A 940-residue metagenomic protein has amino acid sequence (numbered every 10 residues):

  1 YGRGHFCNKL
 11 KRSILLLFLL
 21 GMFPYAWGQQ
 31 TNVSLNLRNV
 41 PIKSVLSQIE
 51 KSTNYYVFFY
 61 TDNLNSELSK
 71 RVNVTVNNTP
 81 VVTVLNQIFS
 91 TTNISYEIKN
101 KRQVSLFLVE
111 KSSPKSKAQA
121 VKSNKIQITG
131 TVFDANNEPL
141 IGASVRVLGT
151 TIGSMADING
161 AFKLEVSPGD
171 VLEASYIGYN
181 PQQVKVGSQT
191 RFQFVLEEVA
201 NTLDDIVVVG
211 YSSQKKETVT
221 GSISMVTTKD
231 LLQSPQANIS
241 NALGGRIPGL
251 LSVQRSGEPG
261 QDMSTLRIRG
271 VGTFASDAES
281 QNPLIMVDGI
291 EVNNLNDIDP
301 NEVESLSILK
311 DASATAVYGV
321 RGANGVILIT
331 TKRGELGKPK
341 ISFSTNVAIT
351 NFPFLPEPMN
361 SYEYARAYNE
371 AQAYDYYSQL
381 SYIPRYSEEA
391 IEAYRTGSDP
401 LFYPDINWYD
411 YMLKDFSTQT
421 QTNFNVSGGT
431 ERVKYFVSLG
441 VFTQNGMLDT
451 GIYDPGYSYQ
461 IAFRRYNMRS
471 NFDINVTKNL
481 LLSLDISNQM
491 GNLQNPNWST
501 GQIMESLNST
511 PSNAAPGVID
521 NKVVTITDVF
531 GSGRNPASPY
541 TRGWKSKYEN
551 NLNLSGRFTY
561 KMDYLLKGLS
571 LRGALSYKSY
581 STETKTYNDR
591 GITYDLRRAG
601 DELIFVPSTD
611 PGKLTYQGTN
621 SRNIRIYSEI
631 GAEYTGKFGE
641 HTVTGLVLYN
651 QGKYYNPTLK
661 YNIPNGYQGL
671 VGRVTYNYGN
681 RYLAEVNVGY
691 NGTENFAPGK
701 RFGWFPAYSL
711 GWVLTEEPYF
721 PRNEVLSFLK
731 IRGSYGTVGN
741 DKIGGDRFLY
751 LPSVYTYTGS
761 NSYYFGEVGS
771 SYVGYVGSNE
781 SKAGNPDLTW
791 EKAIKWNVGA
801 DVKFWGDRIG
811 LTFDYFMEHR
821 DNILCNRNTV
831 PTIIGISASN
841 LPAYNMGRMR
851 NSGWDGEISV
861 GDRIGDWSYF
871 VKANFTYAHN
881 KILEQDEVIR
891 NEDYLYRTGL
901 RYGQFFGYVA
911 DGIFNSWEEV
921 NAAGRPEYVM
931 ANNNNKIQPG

Functional and structural regions predicted by a protein language model:
Y1-M468, L482, S839, W867-Y869 (+1 more regions): Short, small/polar-rich motifs associated with maturation and membrane association, primarily at protein termini
L106, L266-I268, I329, A632 (+3 more regions): Short beta-strand element of the conserved SAM-dependent methyltransferase core
D134, V147, D157, I519-D520 (+2 more regions): Acidic surface patches and DE-rich sequence motifs
D157-G160, S313, P358-A365, Q372-A373 (+2 more regions): A short, hydrophobic/aromatic-rich structural module that often spans a beta strand with its adjoining loop
L231, N282, D288, F416 (+6 more regions): Extracellular/periplasmic, surface-exposed regions of secreted and cell-surface proteins
S342-S398, W498-S499, R747-F748, Y757-T758 (+1 more regions): Conserved small-residue
E370-Q372, Y382-P400, P516-V529, R534 (+1 more regions): A subset of solvent-exposed loop/turn segments in beta-rich extracellular surface proteins, enriched in glycine
